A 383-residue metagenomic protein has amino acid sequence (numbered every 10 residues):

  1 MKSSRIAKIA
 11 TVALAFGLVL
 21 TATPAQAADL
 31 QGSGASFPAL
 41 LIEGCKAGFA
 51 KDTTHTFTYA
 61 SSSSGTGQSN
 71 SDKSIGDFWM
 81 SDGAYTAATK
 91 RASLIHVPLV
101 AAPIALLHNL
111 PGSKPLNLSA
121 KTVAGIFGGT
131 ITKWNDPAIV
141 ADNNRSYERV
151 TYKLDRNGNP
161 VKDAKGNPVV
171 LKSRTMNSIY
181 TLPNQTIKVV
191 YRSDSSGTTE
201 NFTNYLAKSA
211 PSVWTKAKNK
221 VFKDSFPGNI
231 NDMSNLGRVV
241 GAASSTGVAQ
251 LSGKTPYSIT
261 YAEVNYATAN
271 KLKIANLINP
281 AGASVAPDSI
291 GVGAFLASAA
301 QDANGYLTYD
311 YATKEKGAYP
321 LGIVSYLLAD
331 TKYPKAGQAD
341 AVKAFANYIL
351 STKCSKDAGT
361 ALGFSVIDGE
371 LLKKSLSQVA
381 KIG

Functional and structural regions predicted by a protein language model:
M1-A10: Bacterial N-terminal signal peptides that target proteins for export
T11-T21: Bacterial N-terminal signal peptides
T21-A27: Sec/Tat signal peptide C-region and signal peptidase I cleavage site
A27-G383: Flexible loop/hinge segments at secondary-structure junctions
